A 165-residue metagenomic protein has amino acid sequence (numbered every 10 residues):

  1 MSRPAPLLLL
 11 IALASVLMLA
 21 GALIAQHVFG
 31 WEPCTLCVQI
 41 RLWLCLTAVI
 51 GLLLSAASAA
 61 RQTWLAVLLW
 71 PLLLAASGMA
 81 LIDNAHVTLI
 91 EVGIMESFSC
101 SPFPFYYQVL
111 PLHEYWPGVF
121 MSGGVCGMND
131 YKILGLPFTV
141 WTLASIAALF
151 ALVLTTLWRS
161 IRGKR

Functional and structural regions predicted by a protein language model:
S2-L13, A57-L81, A151: Interfacial segments of alpha-helical transmembrane regions
L13-E32, G51-A56, P117-G118: Immediate flanking context of iron-sulfur cluster ligation sites
L17-Q26, G78-I94, L112: C-terminal TM-helix exit segments that contain a strictly Trp-centered aromatic cap at the helix terminus
W31-L42, F98-S101: Non-cytosolic membrane-interface motifs at loop->transmembrane helix junctions
Q39-L52: Core segments of alpha-helical transmembrane spans in multipass integral membrane proteins
L53-R61, L154-I161: Structural signal for the C-terminal ends of transmembrane alpha-helices and the immediately following loop
E91-P137: Extracytosolic (periplasmic/ER-lumenal) interhelical loops and adjacent juxtamembrane/interface segments of multi-pass
F120-R165: A hydrophobic membrane-anchoring alpha-helix module
